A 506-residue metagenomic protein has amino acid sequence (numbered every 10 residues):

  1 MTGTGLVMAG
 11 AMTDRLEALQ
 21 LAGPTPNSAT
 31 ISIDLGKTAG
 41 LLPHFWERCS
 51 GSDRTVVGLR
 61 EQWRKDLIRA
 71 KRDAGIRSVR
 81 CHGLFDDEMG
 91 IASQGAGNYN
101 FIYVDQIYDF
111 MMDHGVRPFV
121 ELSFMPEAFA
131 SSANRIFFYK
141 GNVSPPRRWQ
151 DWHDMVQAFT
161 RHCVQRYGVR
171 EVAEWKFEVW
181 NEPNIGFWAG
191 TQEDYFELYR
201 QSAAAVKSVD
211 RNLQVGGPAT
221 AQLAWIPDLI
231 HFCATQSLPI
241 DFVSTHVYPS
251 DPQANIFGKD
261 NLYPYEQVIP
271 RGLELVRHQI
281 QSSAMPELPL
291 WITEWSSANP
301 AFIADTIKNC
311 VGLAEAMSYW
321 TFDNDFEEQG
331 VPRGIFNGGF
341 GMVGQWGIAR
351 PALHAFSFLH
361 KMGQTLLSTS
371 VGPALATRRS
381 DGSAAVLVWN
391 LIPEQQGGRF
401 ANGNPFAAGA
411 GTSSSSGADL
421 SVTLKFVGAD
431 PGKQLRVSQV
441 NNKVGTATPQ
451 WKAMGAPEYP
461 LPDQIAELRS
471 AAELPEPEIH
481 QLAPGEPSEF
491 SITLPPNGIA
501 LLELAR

Functional and structural regions predicted by a protein language model:
M1-K176, Q192-Q222, Q281-E287, W291 (+3 more regions): Non-catalytic accessory regions flanking glycosidase/transglycosidase catalytic cores in CAZymes
F85, F124-P126, N181-I185, A219-L223 (+3 more regions): Active-site-proximal loop/turn and secondary-structure-junction residues that shape catalytic pockets, frequently
M89-I91, I185-A189, Q253-A254: A short acidic, helix-capping loop that chelates divalent metal ions and anchors anionic groups
D113-H114, V268, G272-L275: Ligand-binding grooves and catalytic loops that recognize ribose/phosphate and carbohydrate rings, and esterified lipid
V120, V156, A173-W175, V179-N181 (+4 more regions): Aromatic- and acid-rich polysaccharide-binding/catalytic face of secreted or lumenal carbohydrate-active enzymes
R147, G190-D194, D260-Q267, S297-A298: Alpha-helix capping and helix-loop boundary segments enriched in small/acidic/polar residues
P252-D260, L273-I303, D325-V343: Active-site clefts of carbohydrate-active enzymes
R271, A301-D305, P351-H354: Generic recognition of stable, solvent-exposed alpha-helical segments in well-folded globular domains
